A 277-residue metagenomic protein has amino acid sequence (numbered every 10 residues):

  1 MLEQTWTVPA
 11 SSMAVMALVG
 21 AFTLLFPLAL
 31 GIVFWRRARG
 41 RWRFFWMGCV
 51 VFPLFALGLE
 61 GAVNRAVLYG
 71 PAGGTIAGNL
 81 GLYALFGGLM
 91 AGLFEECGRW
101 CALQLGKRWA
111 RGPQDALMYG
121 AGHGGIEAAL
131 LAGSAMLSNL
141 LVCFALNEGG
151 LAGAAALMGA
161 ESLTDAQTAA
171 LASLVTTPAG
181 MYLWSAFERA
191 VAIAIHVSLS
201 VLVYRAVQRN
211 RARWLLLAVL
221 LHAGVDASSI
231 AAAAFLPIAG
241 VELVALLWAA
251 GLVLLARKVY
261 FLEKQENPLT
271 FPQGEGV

Functional and structural regions predicted by a protein language model:
M1-V277: Hydrophobic alpha-helical segments at protein termini of multi-pass membrane proteins
